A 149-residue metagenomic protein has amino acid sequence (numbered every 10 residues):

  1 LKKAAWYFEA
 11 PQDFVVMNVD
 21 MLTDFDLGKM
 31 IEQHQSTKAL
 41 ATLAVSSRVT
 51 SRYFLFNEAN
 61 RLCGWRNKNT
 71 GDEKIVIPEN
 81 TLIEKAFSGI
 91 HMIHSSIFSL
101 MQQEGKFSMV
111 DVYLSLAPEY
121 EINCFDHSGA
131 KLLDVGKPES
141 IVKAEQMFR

Functional and structural regions predicted by a protein language model:
L1-A4, M30, K38: Generic hydrophobic alpha-helical segments
L1-D13: Active-site nucleotide-sugar/metal-binding loop of Leloir-type enzymes
A4, L43-S46, L114: Short linear motifs in intrinsically disordered
Q12-M17, L22, G28-Q35, R48-V49 (+1 more regions): Catalytic-core segments of class I nucleotidyltransferases/pyrophosphorylases that form NMP-activated intermediates
T37-S47, R52: A short, conserved acidic/glycine-rich loop-to-beta-strand motif that forms the donor nucleotide-sugar/metal
L55-N57: Short beta-strand-to-turn element immediately C-terminal to the catalytic PLP-Schiff-base lysine in fold type I
